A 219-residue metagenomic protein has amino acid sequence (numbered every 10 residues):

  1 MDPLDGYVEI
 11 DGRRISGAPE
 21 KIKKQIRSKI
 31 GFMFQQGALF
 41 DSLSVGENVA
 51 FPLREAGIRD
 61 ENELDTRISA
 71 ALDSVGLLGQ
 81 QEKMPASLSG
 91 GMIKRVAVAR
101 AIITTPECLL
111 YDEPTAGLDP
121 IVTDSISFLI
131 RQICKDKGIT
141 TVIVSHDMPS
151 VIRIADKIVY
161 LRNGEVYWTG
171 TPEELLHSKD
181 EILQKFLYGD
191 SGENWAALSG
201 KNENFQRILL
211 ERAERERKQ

Functional and structural regions predicted by a protein language model:
L43-F51: Short coil-to-helix segment of the ABC ATPase nucleotide-binding domain corresponding to the Q-loop/switch region
N62-G79: Conserved ABC ATPase "signature" region
M84-L88, M92: Conserved ABC ATPase signature
I103-E107: A short, proline-enriched helix->beta-strand linker immediately N-terminal to the Walker B motif in ABC-type P-loop
L109-D112: Catalytic Walker B motif of ABC-type/P-loop ATPase nucleotide-binding domains
V151-R153: A short, surface-exposed alpha-helical micro-motif characterized by mixed small hydrophobic and charged/polar residues
